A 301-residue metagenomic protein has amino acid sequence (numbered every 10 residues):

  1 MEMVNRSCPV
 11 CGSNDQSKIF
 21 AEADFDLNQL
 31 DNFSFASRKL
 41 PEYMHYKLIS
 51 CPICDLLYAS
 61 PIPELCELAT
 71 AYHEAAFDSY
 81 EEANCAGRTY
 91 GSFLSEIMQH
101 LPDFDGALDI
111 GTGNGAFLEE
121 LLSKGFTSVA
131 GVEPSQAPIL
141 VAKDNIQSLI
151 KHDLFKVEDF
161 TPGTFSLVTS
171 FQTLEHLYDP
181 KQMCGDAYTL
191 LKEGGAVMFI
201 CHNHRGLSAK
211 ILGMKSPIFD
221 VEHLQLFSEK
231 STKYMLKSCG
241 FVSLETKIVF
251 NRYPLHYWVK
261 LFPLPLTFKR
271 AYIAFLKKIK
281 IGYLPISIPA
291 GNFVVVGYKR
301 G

Functional and structural regions predicted by a protein language model:
M1-F171, P180-C184, I248-V249, G282 (+2 more regions): Conserved N-terminal segment of class I S-adenosyl-L-methionine
E22-N32, F199-Q225, K230-L236: Short, glycine-/aromatic-enriched active-site segment of Class I SAM-dependent methyltransferases
Q29-F35, H73-Y80, L212-D220, V259-L266: Short glycine/proline- and charge-enriched loop/turn segments that cap or connect secondary-structure elements
S128, V197-M198: A short hydrophobic/small-residue beta-strand
F171-Y178, E222: Short catalytic micro-motifs in class I SAM-dependent methyltransferases
K181-A196: A short glycine-rich, Lys/Arg-flanked "PGG" loop and its adjoining helix->strand segment in the class I
L212-S216, Y253-G301: Membrane-proximal basic amphipathic "stem/tether" segments
E229-V259: Substrate-binding/catalytic lobe of Class I Rossmann-like enzymes that use SAM or dcSAM, i.e., the mid-to-C-terminal
